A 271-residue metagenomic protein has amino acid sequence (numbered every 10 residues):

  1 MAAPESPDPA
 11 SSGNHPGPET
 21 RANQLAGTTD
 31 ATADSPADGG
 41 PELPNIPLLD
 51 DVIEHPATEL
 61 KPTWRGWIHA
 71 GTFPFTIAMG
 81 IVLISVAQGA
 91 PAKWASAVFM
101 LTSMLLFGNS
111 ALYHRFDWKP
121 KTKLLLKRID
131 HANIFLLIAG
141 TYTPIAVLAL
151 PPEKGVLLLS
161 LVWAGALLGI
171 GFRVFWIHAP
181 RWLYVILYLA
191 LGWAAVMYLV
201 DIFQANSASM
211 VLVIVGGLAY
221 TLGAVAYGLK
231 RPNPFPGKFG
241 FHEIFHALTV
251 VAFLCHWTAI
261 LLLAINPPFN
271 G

Functional and structural regions predicted by a protein language model:
A2-G271: Multi-pass alpha-helical transmembrane bundles in non-GPCR membrane proteins that perform intramembrane catalysis
